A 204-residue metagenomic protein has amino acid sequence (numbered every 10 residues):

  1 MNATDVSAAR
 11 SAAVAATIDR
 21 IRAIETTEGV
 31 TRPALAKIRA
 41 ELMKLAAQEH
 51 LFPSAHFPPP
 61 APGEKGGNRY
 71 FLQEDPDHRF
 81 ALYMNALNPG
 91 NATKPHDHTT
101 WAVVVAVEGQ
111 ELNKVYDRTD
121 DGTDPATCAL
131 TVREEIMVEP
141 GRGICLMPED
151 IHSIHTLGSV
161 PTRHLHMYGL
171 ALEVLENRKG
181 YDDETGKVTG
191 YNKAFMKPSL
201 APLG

Functional and structural regions predicted by a protein language model:
M1-L51: N-terminal leader/capping segments at the start of a protein or of a new domain
P60-P89: A short glycine-rich, His/Asp/Glu-containing loop-to-beta-strand
Y83-D97, M147-E149: Conserved short histidine dyad/triad with adjacent acidic residue
T100-D117: Glycine- and acidic-residue-biased ligand/ion/polar-headgroup-sensing regions
V103-V105, S159-L175: A short hydrophobic beta-strand segment most commonly corresponding to one strand of the jelly-roll/cupin
R118-I151, T189: Short acidic-glycine-tyrosine-enriched beta hairpin
E139, M147-M167: Ligand-binding loop in jelly-roll beta-barrel domains
Y181-G204: Long hydrophobic alpha-helical segments typical of transmembrane helices together with their membrane-interfacial
